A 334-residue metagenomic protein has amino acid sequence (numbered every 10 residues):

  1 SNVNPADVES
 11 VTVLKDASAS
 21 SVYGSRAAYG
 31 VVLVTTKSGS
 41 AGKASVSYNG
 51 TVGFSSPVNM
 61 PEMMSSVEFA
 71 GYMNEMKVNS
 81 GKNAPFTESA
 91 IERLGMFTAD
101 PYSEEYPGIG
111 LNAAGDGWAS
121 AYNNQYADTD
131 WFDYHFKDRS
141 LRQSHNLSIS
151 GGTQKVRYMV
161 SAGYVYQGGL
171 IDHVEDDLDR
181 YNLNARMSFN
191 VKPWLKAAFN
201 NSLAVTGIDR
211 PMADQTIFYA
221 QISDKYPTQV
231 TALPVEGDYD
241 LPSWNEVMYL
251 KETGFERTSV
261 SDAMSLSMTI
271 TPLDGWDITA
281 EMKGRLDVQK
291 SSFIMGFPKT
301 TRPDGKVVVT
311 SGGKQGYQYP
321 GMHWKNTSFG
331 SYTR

Functional and structural regions predicted by a protein language model:
S1-D16: Short acidic/polar hinge/loop motifs at secondary-structure boundaries that mediate gating or recognition
V3-A6, Y23-A28, D176-D177, A213-Q215: Short, glycine-/polar-rich solvent-exposed loops and beta-turns at beta-strand/coil boundaries
A6-V8, A27-V31, K43-S47, A263: Extracytoplasmic
V11-T12, V32-V34: Non-catalytic regulatory/gating segments with a bias toward low-complexity or hydrophobic composition
L33-T35, S47, N146-S150, R186 (+2 more regions): Outer-membrane beta-barrel architecture
T36-S38, G151-T153, F189, N201 (+2 more regions): Residue-level signature of outer-membrane beta-barrel architecture
A41-D128, V165, G169-A263, E281 (+1 more regions): Surface-exposed loop/interface segments of Gram-negative outer-membrane beta-barrel transport/assembly proteins
K155-Y158, W194-A197, W276-I278: Repeated loop/turn-to-beta-strand initiation elements of outer-membrane beta-barrel proteins
